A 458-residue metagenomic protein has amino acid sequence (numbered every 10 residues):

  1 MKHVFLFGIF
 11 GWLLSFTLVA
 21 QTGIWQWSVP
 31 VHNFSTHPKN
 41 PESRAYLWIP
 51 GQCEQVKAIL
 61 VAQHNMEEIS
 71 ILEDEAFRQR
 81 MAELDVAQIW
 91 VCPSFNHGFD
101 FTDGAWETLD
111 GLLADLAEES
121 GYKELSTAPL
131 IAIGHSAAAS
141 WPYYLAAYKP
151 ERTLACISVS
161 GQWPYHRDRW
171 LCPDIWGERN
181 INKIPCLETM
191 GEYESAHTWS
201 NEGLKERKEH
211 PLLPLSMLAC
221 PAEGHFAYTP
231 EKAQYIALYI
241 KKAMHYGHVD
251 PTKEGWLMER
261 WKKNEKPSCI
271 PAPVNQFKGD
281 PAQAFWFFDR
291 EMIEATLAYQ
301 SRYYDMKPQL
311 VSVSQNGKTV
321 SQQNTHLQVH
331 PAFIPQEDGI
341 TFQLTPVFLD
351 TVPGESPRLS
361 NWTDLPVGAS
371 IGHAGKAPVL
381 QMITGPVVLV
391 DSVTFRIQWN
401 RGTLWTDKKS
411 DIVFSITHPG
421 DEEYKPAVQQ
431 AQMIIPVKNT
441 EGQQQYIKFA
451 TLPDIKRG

Functional and structural regions predicted by a protein language model:
M1-T22: Bacterial Sec-dependent N-terminal signal peptides
L18-I59, L130-K149, I157, W163 (+2 more regions): A domain-start/cap signature at the N-terminus of enzymes
G51-V56, D100-A137, A147-T153: Gly/Ser-rich "nucleophile elbow"/oxyanion-hole loop immediately N-terminal to the catalytic nucleophile in hydrolases
I59, N65-L113: Active-site machinery of serine-nucleophile hydrolases
I59-Q63, A87-C92, P129-G134, L154-S160 (+2 more regions): Structural recognition of the beta-strand scaffold that forms the well-ordered cores of secreted hydrolase catalytic
A155-L238: The feature captures the conserved acid-bearing segment of alpha/beta-hydrolase catalytic domains
P221-G372: Alpha/beta-hydrolase-fold serine-hydrolase catalytic core, especially in secreted/extracellular enzymes
L327-G458: Solvent-exposed beta-strand/loop surfaces, strongest in extracytoplasmic domains of secreted and cell-surface proteins
